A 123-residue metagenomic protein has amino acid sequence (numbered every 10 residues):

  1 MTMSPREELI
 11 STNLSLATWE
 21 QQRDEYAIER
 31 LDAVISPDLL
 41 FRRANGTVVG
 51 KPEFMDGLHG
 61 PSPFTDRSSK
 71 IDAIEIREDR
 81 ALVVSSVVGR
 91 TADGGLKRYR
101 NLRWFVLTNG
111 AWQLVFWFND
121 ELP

Functional and structural regions predicted by a protein language model:
M3-A33, D38-P123: A beta-strand edge to alpha-helix "cap/lid" segment located at domain peripheries
